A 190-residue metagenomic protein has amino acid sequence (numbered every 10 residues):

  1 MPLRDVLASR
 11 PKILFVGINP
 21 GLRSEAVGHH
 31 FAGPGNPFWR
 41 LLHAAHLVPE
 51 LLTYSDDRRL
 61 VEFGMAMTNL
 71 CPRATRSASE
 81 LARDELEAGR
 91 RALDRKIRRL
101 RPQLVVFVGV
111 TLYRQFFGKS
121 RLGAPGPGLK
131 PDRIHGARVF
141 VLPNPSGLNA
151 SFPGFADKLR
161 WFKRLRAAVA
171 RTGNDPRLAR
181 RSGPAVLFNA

Functional and structural regions predicted by a protein language model:
M1-I13, G33-P34, L41, S77-L93 (+1 more regions): C-terminal capping/extension of enzyme domains
R10-V27: Conserved H-X4-D acyltransferase segment
I18, F107-L112: Short, well-ordered beta-to-alpha junction loops that form the rim of enzyme active sites and present histidine/acidic
L22-E25, R76-S77, L112-F116, L148-S151: Short catalytic/ligand-binding loop motif for oxyanion handling, primarily in non-cytosolic enzymes, centered on
S24-E85: Short, surface-exposed acidic-centric catalytic microdomains
R58, E62-M65, L86-E87, L93 (+2 more regions): Portal/gating segments that form or line small-molecule/metal binding sites
R91-G109: Proline-aspartate-enriched helix->loop->beta-strand connector
